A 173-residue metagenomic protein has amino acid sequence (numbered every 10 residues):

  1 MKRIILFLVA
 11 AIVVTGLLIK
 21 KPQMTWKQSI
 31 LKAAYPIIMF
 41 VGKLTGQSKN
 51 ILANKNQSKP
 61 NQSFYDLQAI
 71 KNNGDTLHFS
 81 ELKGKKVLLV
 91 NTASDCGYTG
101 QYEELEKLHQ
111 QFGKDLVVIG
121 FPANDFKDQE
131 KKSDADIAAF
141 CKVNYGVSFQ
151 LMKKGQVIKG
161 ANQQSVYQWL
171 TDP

Functional and structural regions predicted by a protein language model:
K2-F64: N-terminal targeting signals for export/organelle localization
D66-K86, K107-Q111: A short beta-strand-turn-helix
K71, N91-D95: Amphipathic alpha-helical repeat scaffolds
G74-D75, G100-E106, A135-D136: Alpha-helical scaffolding within the catalytic cores of extracellular/periplasmic polymer-degrading hydrolases
K85-K86, D95, T99-N124, K142-Y145: Conserved helix-turn-beta segment immediately C-terminal to the redox Cys motif in thioredoxin-like folds
N91, D115-D134, S148-G160: Thiol-based oxidoreductase modules, predominantly thioredoxin-like and allied folds used for disulfide exchange
A135-P173: Short, internal strand/loop/helix patches that form the active-site neighborhood or redox-interaction surface
